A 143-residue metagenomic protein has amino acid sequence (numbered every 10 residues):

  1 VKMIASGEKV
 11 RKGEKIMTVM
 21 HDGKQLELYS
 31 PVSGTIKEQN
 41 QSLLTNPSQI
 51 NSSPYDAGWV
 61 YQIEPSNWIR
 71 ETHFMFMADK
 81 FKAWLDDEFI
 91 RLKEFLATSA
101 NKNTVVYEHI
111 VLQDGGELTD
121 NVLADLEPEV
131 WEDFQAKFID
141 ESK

Functional and structural regions predicted by a protein language model:
K2, M20, E27-Y29: Small beta-strand-rich domains/subdomains or short beta-sheet motifs embedded in larger alpha/beta proteins
M3-S6, L26, Q39-K143: Non-catalytic terminal segments and appended small domains
I4-D22, G34, I63: A structural signal for short beta-strand/turn segments enriched in small hydrophobics and glycine
M17-T18, S30, P47: Small-side-chain structural scaffolding
P31, K37-Q39: A short glycine/small-residue-enriched secondary-structure motif
